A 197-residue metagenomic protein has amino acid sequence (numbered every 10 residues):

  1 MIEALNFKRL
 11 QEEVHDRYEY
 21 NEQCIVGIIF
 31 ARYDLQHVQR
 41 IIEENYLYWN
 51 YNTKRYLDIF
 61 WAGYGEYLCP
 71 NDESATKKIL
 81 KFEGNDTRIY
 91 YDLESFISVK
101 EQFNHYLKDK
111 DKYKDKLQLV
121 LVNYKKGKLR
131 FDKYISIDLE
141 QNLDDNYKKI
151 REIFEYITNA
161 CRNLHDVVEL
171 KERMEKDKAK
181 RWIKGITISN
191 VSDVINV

Functional and structural regions predicted by a protein language model:
M1-C24, K149-E175: N-terminal leader/targeting and pre-domain segments
I2-G84: Local sequence-structure signature of Cys/Sec-based thiol-disulfide redox active-site neighborhoods
L5-L10, L35-W49, I89-N104, L143-E155: Well-ordered, non-membrane alpha-helical segments in soluble/globular domains
F82-R88, K125, I135-E169: Ampiphathic alpha-helical segments that act as solvent-exposed interaction surfaces
V99, F103-D115: Thiol/disulfide oxidoreductase modules built on the thioredoxin-like
D111-K133: A short, hydrophobic beta-strand/beta-hairpin element that forms part of a small beta-sheet core
Y124-G127, L143, T187, V191: Eukaryote-biased recognition of electropositive, low-complexity segments and basic polyanion/acidic-motif-binding
K171-V197: Membrane-inserting effector segments that mediate pore formation, membrane fusion, or transient membrane insertion
